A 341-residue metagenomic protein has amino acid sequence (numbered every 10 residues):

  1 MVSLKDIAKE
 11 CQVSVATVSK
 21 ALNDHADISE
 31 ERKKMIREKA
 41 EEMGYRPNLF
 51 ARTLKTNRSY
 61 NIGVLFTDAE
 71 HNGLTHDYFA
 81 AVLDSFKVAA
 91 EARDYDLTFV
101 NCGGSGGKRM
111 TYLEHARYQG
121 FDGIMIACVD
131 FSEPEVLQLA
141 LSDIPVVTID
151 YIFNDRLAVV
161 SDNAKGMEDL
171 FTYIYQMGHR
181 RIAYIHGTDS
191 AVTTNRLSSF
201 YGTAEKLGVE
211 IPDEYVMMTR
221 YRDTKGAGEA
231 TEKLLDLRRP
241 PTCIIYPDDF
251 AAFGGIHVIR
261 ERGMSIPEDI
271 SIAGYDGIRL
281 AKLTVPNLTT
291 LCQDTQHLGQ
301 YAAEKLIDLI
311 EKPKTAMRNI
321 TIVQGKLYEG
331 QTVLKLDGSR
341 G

Functional and structural regions predicted by a protein language model:
M1-Y60, S339-R340: N-terminal helix-turn-helix DNA-binding module of bacterial transcription factors
V2, N57, N61-T172, Q176 (+1 more regions): Alpha-helical recognition/docking segments in bacterial nutrient-uptake and carbohydrate-utilization systems
K20, N101, A127-C128, T219 (+2 more regions): Small/polar loops that bind or transfer phosphate-bearing groups
R32, T75-Y78, E135-Q138, T193-R196 (+1 more regions): Residues at alpha-helix caps and immediate loop-helix transition turns in enzyme cores, especially N- and C-cap
E42, S85-Y95, L141-T148, I152-G341: Bacterial carbohydrate/catabolite-sensing allosteric modules
E42-N48, S105-K108, V129, I256: Short gly/ser/thr-rich secondary-structure transition/capping motifs
